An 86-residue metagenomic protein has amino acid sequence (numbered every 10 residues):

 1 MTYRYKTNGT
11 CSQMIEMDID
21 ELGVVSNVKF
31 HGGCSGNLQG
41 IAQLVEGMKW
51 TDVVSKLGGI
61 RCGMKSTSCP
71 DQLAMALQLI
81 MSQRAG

Functional and structural regions predicted by a protein language model:
M1-R4: Short, hydrophobic/aromatic-rich segments at coil-to-beta transitions
K6-E16, D20-A85: Active-site- and interface-proximal helix/loop "cap" or "latch" segments in soluble metabolic and energy-transducing
